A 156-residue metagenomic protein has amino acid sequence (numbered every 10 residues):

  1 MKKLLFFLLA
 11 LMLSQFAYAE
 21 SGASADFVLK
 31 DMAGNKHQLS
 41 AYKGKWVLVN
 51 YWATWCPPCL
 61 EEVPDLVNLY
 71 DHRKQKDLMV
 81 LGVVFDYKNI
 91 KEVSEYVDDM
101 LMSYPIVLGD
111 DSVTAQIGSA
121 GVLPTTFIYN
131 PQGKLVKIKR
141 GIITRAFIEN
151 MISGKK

Functional and structural regions predicted by a protein language model:
L4-L13: Sec-dependent N-terminal signal peptides
F16-S40: N-terminal "domain-start" segment that seeds a small globular fold
L39-P57: Short active-site neighborhood of thiol/selenol oxidoreductases, capturing the structured segment around
K43-K45, Q75, S103: Active-site acidic short loop of glycosyltransferases
L48-V49, V80, T126: Hydrophobic beta-strand anchors of alpha/beta hydrolase catalytic cores
L60-M100, D111-T114: Structural microenvironment flanking redox-active thiols in thiol-disulfide oxidoreductases
E95-S103, L108-S153: Thiol/disulfide oxidoreductase modules built on the thioredoxin-like
